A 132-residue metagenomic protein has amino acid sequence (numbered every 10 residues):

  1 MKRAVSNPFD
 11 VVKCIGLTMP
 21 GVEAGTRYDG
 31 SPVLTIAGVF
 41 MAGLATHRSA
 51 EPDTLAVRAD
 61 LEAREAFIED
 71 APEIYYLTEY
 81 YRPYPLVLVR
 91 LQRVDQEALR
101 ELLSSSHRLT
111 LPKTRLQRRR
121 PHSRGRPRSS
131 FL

Functional and structural regions predicted by a protein language model:
M1-L132: Charge-dense, helix-prone N-terminal extensions
